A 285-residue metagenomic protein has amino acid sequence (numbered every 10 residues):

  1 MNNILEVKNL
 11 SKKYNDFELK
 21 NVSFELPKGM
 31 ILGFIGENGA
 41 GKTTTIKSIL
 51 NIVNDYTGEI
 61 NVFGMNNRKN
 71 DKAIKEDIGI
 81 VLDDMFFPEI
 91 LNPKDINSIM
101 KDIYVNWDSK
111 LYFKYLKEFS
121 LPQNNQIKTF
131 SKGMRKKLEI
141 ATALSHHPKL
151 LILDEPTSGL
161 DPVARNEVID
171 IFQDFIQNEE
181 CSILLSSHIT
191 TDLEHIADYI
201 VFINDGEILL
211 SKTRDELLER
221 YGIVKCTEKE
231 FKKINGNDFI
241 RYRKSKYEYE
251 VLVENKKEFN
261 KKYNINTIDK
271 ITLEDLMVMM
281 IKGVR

Functional and structural regions predicted by a protein language model:
N2-V7, K12-L184, H188-T191, H195-I196 (+1 more regions): ABC transporter nucleotide-binding domains
K13-D16, G29, H147, N235-F239 (+1 more regions): Short glycine/proline-enriched coil/turn segments at helix->beta-strand junctions
K28, E228, N255-K257: Non-catalytic surface loops within mature trypsin-like serine protease
N92, T213, D269-T272: Short loop/turn segments at beta->alpha junctions
L111-K114, E230, T272, L276: Exposed alpha-helical structural elements
I169-V253: ABC transporter nucleotide-binding domain
F239-R285: C-terminal coupling/interaction segments
